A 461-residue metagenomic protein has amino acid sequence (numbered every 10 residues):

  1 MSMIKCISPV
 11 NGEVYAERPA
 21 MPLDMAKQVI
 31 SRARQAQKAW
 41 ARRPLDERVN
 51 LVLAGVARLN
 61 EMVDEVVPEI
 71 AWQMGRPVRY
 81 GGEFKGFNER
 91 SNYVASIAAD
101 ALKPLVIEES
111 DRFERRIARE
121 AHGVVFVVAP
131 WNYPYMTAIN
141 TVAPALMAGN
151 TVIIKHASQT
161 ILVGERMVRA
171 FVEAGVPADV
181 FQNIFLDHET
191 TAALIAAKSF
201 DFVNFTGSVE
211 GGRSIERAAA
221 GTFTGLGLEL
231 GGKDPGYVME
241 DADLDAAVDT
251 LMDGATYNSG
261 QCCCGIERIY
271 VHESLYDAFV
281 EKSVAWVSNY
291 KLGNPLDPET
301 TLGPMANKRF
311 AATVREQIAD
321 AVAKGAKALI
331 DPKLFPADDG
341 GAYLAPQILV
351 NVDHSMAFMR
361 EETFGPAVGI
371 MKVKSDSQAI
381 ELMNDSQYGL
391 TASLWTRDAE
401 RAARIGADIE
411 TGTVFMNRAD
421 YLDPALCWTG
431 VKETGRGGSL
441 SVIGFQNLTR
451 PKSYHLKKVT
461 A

Functional and structural regions predicted by a protein language model:
M1-F113, A306: N-terminal Rossmann-like NAD(P)+-binding subdomain of aldehyde/semialdehyde dehydrogenases
P9, L23-A26, L45, L244 (+4 more regions): Residues at or immediately preceding the N-termini of alpha-helices
N11-E17, K291, P336, Y343-A461: Conserved C-terminal structural/oligomerization subdomain of aldehyde/semialdehyde dehydrogenase
G12, R48, I70, G149 (+8 more regions): Residue-level signal for inorganic ion chemistry
Y15, E210-D353, M416: ALDH superfamily catalytic-core signature
Y15-M21, Q35-R42, V127, G236-M239 (+5 more regions): Short, well-ordered beta-strand elements within core beta-sheets of diverse protein domains
R34-Q37, A41, V56-V63, V67-I70 (+17 more regions): Structural signal for hydrophobic packing residues in well-ordered secondary-structure cores of soluble enzyme domains
K103-A246, V373: Rossmann-like NAD(P) dinucleotide-binding subdomain of oxidoreductase/dehydrogenase enzymes
